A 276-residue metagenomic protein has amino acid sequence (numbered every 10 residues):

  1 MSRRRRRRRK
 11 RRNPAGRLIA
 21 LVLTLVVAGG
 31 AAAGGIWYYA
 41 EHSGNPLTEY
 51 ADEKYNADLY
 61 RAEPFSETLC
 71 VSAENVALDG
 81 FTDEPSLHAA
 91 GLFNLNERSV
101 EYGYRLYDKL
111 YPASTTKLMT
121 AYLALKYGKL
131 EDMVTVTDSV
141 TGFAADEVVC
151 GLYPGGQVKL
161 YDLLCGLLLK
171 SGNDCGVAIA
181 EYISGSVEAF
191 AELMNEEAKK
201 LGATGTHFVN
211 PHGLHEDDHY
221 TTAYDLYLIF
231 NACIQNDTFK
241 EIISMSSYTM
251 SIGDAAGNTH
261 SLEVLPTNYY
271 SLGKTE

Functional and structural regions predicted by a protein language model:
M1-L18: N-terminal Lys/Arg-rich, disordered targeting/topogenic segments
S2, K159, S186, P266-T267: Secondary-structure junction/capping motif
P14, L78-D79, Y153, A255 (+1 more regions): Intrinsically disordered, low-complexity segments enriched in small/polar residues
A20-A33: Hydrophobic membrane-insertion alpha-helices, especially the h-region of bacterial N-terminal signal peptides
A31-N45: Membrane-interface motif at the C-terminal end of an N-terminal transmembrane signal
E41-Y224, L228, C233-D237: Active-site-adjacent loops and short helices of periplasmic peptidoglycan-processing enzymes
A203-T204, D217-Y220, Y224-E276: Domain-terminus/edge residues, biased toward the C-terminal soluble/receptor-binding domains of extracytoplasmic
